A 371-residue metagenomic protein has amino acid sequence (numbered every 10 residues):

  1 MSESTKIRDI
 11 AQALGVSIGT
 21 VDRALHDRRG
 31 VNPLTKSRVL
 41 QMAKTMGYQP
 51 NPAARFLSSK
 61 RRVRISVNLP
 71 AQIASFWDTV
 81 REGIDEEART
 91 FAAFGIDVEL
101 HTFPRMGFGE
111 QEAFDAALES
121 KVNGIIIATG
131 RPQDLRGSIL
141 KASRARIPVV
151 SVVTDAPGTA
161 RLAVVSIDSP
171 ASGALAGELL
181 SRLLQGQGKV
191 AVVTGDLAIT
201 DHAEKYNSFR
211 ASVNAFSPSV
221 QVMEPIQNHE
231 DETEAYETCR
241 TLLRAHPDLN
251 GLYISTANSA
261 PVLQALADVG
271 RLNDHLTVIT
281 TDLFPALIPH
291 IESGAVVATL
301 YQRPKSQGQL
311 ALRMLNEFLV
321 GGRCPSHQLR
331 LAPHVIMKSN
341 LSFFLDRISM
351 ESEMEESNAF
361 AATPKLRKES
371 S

Functional and structural regions predicted by a protein language model:
M1-F56, L366-E369: N-terminal helix-turn-helix DNA-binding module of bacterial transcription factors
P50-E112: Amphipathic helical "hinge" segments at domain boundaries
P70-D78, E99-E110, R131, V165-L175 (+5 more regions): Hinge/beta->alpha junction and helix N-cap segments in small-molecule ligand-binding domains
T90-F94, A145, V213-V220, A245 (+1 more regions): Short helix-capping segments at alpha-helix termini
I125, T129-S143, F209, Q227-A286: Hydrophobic alpha-helical
R131-A171, F284-E292: Flexible loop/hinge segments that line or gate small-molecule binding clefts
A176-S217, E224, L315, R323 (+1 more regions): An alpha-beta-alpha
V213, R303-S371: Hinge/cleft segment of the Venus flytrap/periplasmic-binding protein
